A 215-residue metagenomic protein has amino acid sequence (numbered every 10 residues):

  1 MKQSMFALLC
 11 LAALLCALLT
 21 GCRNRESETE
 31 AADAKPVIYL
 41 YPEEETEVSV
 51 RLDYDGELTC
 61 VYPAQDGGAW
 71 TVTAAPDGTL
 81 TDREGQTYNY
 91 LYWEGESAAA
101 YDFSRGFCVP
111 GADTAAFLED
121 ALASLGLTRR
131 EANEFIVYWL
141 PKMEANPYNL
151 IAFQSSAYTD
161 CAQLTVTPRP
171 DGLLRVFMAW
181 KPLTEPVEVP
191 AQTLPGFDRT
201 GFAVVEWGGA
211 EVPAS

Functional and structural regions predicted by a protein language model:
M1-L9: Bacterial N-terminal signal peptides that target proteins for export
S4, R23-E26: Charged, compositionally biased non-catalytic regions
L18-G21: C-terminal motif of bacterial Sec signal peptides marking the signal peptidase cleavage site
E26-S215: Protease-labile, long low-complexity intrinsically disordered regions enriched in Pro/Ser/Thr
